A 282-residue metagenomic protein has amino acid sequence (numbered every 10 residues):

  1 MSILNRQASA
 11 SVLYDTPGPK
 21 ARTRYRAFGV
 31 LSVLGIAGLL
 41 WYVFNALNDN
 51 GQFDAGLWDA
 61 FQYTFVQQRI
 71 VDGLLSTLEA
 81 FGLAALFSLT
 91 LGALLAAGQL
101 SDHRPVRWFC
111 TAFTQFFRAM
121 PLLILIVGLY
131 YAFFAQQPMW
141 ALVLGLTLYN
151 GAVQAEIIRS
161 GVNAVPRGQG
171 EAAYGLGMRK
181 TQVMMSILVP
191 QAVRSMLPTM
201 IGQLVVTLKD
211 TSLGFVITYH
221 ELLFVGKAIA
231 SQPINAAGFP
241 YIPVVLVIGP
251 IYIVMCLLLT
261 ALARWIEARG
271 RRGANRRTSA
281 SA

Functional and structural regions predicted by a protein language model:
S2-A282: Transmembrane alpha-helices and adjacent helix-loop boundaries
